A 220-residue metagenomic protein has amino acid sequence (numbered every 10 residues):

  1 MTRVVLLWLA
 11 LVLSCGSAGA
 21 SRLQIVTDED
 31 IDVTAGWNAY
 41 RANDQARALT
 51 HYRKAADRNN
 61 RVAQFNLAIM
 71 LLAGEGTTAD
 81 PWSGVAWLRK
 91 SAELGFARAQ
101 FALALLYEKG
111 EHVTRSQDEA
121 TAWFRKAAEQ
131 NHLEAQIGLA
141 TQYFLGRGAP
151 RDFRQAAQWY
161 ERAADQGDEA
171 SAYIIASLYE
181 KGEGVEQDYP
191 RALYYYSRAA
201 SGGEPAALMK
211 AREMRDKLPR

Functional and structural regions predicted by a protein language model:
L6-G16: Bacterial N-terminal signal peptides
L23-I25, E186-R220: Terminal, low-structured helical/coil segments at or just beyond the last alpha-helical repeat
T27, D44, D57-N60, A73-E75 (+11 more regions): Short helix-capping/linker turns of helical repeat alpha-solenoids
D28-R58: Alpha-helical segment of the N-proximal tetratricopeptide repeat
D32-A39, N66-A73, A102-K109, G138-L145 (+3 more regions): Hydrophobic face of amphipathic alpha-helices that form TPR/SEL1-like repeat modules and related alpha-solenoid
A42-T50, T78-W87, T114-W123, P150-W159 (+1 more regions): Structural signature of tandem alpha-helical TPR/SEL1-like repeats, specifically the intra-repeat loop/turn
K54-A55, K90-S91, K126-A127, R162-A163 (+1 more regions): Canonical positions in the second alpha-helix
F65-N66, R98-L105, Q117, I137-G138 (+4 more regions): Alpha-solenoid helical repeat scaffolds
